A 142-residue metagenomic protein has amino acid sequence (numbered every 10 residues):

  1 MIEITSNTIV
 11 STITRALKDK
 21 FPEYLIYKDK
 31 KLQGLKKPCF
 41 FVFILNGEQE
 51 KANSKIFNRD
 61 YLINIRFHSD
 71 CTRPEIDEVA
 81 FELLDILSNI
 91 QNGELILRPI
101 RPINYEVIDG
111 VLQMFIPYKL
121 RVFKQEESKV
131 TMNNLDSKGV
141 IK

Functional and structural regions predicted by a protein language model:
M1-Y27, G47-K142: Charged, amphipathic alpha-helical segments and their flanking helix caps
Y27-L35: Short acidic low-complexity segments
L35-K37, D60: Short gly/pro-enriched beta-turn/loop segments at secondary-structure junctions
K37-L45: A short, hydrophobic beta-strand-centered structural micro-motif
